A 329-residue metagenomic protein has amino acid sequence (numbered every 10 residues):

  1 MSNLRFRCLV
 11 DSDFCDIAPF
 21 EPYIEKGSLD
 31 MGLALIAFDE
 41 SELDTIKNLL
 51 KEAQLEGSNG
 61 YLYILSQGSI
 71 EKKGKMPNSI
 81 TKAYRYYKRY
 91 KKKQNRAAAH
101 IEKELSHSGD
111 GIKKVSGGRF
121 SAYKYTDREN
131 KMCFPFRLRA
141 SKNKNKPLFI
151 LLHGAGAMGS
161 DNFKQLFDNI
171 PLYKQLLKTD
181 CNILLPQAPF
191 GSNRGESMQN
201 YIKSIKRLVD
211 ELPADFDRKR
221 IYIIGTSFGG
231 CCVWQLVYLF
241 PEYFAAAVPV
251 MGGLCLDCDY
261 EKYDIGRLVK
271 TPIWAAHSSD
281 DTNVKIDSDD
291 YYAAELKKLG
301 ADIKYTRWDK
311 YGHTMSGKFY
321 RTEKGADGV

Functional and structural regions predicted by a protein language model:
M1-Y63: N-terminal accessory nucleic-acid engagement/regulatory domains that precede and modulate ATP-driven motor cores
L50-A53, L62, I70, G74-L148 (+3 more regions): A domain-start/cap signature at the N-terminus of enzymes
L148, L152-K203: Active-site machinery of serine-nucleophile hydrolases
L152-G154, M251, H277: The conserved beta1-alpha1 loop
N193-S227: Gly/Ser-rich "nucleophile elbow"/oxyanion-hole loop immediately N-terminal to the catalytic nucleophile in hydrolases
K219-R267: Primarily recognizes the serine-hydrolase "nucleophile elbow" in alpha/beta-hydrolase and SGNH/GDSL folds
K270-H277: Catalytic His-Asp charge-relay segment
A276, T282, D287-A293, K297-V329: C-terminal catalytic histidine-bearing segment of alpha/beta-hydrolase fold enzymes
